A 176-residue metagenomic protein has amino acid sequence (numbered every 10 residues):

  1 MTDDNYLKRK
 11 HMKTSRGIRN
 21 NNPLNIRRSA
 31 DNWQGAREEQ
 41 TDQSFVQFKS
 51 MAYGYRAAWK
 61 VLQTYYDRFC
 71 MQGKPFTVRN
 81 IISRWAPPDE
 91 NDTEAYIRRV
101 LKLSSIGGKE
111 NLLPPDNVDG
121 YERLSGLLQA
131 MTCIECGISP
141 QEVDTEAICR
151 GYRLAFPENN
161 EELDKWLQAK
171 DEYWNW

Functional and structural regions predicted by a protein language model:
M1-W176: Cell-wall polysaccharide-cleaving catalytic domain and substrate-binding groove, primarily in peptidoglycan/chitin
